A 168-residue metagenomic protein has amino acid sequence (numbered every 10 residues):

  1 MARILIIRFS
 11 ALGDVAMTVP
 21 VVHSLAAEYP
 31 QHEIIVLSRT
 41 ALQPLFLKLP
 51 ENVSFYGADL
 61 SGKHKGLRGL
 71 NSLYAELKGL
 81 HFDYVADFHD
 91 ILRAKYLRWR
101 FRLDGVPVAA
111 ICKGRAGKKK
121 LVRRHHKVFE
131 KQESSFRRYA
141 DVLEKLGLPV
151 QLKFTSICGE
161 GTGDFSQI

Functional and structural regions predicted by a protein language model:
M1-I168: Catalytic machinery of carbohydrate-active enzymes, primarily nucleotide-sugar-dependent glycosyltransferases
